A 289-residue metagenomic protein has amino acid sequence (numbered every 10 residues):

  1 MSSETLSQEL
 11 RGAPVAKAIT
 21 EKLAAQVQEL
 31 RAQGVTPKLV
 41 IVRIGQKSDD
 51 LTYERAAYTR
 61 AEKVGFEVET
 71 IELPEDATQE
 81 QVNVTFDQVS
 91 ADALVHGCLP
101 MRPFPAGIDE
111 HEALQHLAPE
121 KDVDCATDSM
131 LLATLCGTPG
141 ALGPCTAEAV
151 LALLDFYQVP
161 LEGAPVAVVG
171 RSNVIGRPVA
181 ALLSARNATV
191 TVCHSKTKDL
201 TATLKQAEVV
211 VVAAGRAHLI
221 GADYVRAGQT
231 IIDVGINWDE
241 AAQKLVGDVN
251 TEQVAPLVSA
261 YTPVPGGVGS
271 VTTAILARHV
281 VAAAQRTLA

Functional and structural regions predicted by a protein language model:
M1-V35: Positively charged, low-complexity intrinsically disordered leader regions
E29-L39, G45-K63: N-terminal glycine-rich anion-binding loops that anchor highly charged ligand groups
I44-Y58, G140-T230, V234, D239 (+1 more regions): Glycine-rich phosphate/diphosphate-binding loop of Rossmann-like nucleotide-binding domains
A61-D76, V190-V192: Short beta-strand elements in bilobed, periplasmic/extracellular small-molecule ligand-binding domains
Q81-A93: Short, well-structured alpha-helical segments in soluble
G97-L161: Anion-binding alpha/beta catalytic cores of soluble intermediary-metabolism enzymes, centered on
M101-G107, R216-H218, I236-D239, G267: Short glycine-rich anion-binding loops that position phosphate/pyrophosphate groups of nucleotides and phosphorylated
H111-L132, G235-L288: Rossmann-fold NAD(P)-binding glycine/threonine-rich loop
